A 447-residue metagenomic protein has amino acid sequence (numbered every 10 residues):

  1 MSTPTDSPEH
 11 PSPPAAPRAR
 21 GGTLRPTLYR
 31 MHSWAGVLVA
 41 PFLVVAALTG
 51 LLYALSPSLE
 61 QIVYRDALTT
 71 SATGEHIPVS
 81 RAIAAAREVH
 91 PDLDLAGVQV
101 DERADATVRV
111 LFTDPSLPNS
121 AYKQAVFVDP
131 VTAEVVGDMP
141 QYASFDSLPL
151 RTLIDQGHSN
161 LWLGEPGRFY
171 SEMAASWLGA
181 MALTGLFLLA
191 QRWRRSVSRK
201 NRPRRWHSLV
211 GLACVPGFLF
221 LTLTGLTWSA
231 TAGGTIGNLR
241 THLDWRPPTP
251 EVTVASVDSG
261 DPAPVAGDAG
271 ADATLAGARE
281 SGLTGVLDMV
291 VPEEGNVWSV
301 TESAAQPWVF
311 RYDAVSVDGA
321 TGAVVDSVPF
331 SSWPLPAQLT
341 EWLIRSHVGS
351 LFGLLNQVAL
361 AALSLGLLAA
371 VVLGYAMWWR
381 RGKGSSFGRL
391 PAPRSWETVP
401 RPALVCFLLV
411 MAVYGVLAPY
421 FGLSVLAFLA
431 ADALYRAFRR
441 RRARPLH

Functional and structural regions predicted by a protein language model:
S2-H447: Conserved histidines in hydrophobic membrane contexts and catalytic metal-binding motifs
